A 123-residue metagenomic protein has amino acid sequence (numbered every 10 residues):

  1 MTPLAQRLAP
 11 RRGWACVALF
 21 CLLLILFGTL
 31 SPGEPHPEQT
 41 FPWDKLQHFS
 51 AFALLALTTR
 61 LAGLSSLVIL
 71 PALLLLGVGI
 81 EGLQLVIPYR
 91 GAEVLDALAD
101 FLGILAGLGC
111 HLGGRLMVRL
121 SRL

Functional and structural regions predicted by a protein language model:
M1-T59: "…centered on the first transmembrane helix and the immediately adjacent amphipathic helix/loop
R12-G13, A62-L70, E93-V94: Membrane-helix interface segments
L23-P32, L75-L85: Aromatic-anchored segments of alpha-helical transmembrane domains
S31-P32, L64, P88-Y89, R115: Short helix-capping/hinge motifs at transmembrane helix termini and TM-loop junctions
E34-K45, G82-L98, L102: Interfacial helix-loop-helix junctions of multi-pass membrane proteins
S50-S66, I104-G114: Membrane-interfacial alpha-helical segments at the cytosolic side of multi-pass membrane proteins
L54, L70-V78, A97, F101 (+1 more regions): Residue-level signature of the transmembrane alpha-helical core of multi-pass small-molecule transporters
V118-L123: Short, charged juxtamembrane terminal tails flanking transmembrane helices
